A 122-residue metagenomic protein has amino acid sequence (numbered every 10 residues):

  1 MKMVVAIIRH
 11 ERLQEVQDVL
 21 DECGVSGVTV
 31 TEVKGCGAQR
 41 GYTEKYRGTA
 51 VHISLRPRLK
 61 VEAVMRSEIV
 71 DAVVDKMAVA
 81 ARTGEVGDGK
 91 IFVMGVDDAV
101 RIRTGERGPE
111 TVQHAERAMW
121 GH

Functional and structural regions predicted by a protein language model:
M1-H122: Positively charged, small/polar-rich N-terminal and surface patches that mediate targeting and assembly and bind
